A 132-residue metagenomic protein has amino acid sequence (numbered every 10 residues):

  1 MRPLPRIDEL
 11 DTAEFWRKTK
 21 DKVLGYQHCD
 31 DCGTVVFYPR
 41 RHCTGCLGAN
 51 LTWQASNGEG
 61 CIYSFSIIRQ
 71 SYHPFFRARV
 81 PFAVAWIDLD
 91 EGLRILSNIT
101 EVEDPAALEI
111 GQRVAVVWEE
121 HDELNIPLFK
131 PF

Functional and structural regions predicted by a protein language model:
M1-L24, E123, P127-F132: A broadly conserved sequence feature marking short terminus-proximal activation segments in nucleic acid-centric
V23-Y26, R40: Residues immediately within or flanking Cys/His clusters that coordinate Zn2+ in small zinc-binding modules
H28-D31, H42-G48: Short, cysteine/histidine-rich loop/knuckle motifs that typically chelate Zn2+
V35-V36, A49-N50, R69: Cys/His-rich microdomains that often coordinate metals
G60-Y63, I99: Conserved hydrophobic positions within beta-strands
F65-S71, E119-D122: Short, conserved beta-turn/loop elements at beta-strand boundaries and strand-helix junctions
A83-I95: Short, basic/aromatic beta-hairpin or loop at an interaction surface
G92, L96-F132: Well-ordered alpha/beta subsegment
